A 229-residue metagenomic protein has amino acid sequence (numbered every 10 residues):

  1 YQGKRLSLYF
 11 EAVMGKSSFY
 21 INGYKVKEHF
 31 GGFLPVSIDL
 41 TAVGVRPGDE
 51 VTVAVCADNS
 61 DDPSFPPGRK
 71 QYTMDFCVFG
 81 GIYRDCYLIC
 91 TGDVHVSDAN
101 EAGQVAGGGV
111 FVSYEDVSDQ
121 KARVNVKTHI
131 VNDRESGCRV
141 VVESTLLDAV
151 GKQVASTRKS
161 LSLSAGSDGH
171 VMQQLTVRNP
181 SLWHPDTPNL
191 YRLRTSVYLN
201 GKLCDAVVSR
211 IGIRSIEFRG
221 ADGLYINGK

Functional and structural regions predicted by a protein language model:
Y1-A99, D133, A149, R210: Accessory beta-strand-rich segments of carbohydrate-active enzymes
G3-K4, V45-E50, G137, D168 (+1 more regions): Short glycine/proline/serine/threonine-rich loop/turn segments at secondary-structure transition edges
I21, Q120-S162, G169-Q173: Beta-strand-rich binding/interaction modules
G23, C86, T128, Y191 (+2 more regions): Conserved, mostly hydrophobic/aromatic
L34-I38, S167-L175: Short strand-edge motifs at loop-to-beta-strand transitions and within beta-strands of extracellular beta-rich domains
D58-F65, L182, Y198-C204: Short acidic/polar inter-strand loop motif in beta-rich domains
D93-R134: Surface beta-strand/loop "capping" patches
L193-K229: N-terminal carbohydrate-binding accessory modules
